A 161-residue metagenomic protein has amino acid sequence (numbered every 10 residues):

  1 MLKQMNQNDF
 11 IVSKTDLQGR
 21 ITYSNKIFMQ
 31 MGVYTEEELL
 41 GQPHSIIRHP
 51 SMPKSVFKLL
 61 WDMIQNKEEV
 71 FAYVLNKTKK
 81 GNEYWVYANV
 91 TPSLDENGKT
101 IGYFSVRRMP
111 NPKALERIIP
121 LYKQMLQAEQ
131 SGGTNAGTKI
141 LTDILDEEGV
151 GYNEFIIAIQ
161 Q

Functional and structural regions predicted by a protein language model:
L2-Q124: Sensory/regulatory domains in signal-transduction proteins
D95-N153, I159-Q160: Sensory coupling linkers of modular signal transduction proteins
